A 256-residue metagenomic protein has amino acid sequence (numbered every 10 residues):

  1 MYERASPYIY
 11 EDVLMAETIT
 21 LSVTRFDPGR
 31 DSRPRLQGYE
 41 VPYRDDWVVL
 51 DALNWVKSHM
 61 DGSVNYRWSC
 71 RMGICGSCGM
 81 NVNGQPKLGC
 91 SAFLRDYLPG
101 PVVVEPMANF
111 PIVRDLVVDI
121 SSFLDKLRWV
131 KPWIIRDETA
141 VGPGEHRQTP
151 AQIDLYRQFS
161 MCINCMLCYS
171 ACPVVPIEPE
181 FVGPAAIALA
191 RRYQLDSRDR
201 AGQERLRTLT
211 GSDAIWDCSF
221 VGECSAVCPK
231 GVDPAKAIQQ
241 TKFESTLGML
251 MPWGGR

Functional and structural regions predicted by a protein language model:
E3-L14: Short, Lys/Arg-enriched N-terminal segments with co-localized hydrophobic residues within the first ~10-30 amino acids
A16-G38: Eukaryote-biased recognition of intrinsically disordered, low-complexity regulatory segments
L36-V48: Short, contiguous acidic and Ser/Thr-rich linear segments
V41, N65-W68: A cross-kingdom feature strongest in bacterial/archaeal respiratory oxidoreductases
W47-G62, E105-R256: Ferredoxin-type iron-sulfur electron-transfer modules in oxidoreductases and energy-metabolism complexes
C70-G79: Short, structured protein-protein interaction patches enriched in aromatics and acidic/basic residues, typified by
V82-V104: Glycine-rich phosphate/adenylate-binding loop and adjacent beta-alpha elements of nucleotide- or dinucleotide-binding
